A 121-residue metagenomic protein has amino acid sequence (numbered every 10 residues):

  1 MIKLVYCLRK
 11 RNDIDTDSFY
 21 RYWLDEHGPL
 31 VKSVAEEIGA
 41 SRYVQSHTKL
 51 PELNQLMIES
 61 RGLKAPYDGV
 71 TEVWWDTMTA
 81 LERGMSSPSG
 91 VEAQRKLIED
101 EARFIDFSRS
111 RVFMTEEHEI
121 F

Functional and structural regions predicted by a protein language model:
M1-F121: Macromolecular interaction modules
